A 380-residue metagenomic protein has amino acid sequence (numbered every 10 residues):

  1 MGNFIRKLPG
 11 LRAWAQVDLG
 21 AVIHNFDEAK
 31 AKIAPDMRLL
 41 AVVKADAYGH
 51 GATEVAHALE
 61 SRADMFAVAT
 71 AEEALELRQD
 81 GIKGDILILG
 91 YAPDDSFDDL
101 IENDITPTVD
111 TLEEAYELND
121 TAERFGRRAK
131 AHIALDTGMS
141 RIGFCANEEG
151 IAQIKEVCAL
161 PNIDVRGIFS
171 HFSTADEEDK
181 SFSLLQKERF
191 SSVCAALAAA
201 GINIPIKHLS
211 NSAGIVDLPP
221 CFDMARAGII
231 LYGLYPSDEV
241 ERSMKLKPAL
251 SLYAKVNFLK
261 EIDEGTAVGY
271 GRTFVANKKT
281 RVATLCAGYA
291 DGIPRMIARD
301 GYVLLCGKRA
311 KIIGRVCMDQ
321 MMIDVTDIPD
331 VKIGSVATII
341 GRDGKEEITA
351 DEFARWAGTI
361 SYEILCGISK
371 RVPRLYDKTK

Functional and structural regions predicted by a protein language model:
G2-F4, P9, A13-Q16, I23-H24 (+1 more regions): Active-site-proximal beta-alpha core segment in soluble small-molecule metabolic enzymes
G2-I23, E73, A92-D94, D99 (+4 more regions): Active-site anion/phosphate-binding pocket segments in diverse small-molecule metabolic enzymes
A29: Class I S-adenosylmethionine-dependent transferase superfamily signal
K32: Conserved PLP-enzyme active-site core in the AAT-like
